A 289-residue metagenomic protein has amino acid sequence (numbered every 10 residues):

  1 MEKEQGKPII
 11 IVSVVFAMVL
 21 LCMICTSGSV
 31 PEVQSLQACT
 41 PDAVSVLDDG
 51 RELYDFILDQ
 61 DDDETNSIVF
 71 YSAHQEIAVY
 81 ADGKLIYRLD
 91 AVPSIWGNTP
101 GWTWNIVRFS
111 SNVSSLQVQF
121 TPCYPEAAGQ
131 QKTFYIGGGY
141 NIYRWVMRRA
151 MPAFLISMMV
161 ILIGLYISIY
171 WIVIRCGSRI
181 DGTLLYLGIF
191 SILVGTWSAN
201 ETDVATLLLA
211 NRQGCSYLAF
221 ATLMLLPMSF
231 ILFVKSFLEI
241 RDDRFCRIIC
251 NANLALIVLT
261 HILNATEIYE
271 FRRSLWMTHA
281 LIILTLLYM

Functional and structural regions predicted by a protein language model:
E2-D62: Extended carbohydrate-recognition surfaces in non-catalytic/accessory domains of CAZymes and lectin-like proteins
K7-S13, T40-D48, G137-I163: Non-catalytic, glycine-rich low-complexity segments
E52-N66, I106-S114: Extracellular and analogous surface-interaction loops
D62-A81, V118-F120: Aromatic-lined ligand-binding clefts that engage carbohydrates, nucleic acids, or primary amines
E76-I77, K84-I86, N112: Membrane-embedded segments
K84-T103: Solvent-exposed beta-strand/loop surfaces of large extracellular or lumenal domains
G101-T103, F109-L155: An acidic-aromatic loop/edge-strand motif
M151-M289: Juxtamembrane segments at transmembrane-helix boundaries in multi-pass signal-transduction membrane proteins
